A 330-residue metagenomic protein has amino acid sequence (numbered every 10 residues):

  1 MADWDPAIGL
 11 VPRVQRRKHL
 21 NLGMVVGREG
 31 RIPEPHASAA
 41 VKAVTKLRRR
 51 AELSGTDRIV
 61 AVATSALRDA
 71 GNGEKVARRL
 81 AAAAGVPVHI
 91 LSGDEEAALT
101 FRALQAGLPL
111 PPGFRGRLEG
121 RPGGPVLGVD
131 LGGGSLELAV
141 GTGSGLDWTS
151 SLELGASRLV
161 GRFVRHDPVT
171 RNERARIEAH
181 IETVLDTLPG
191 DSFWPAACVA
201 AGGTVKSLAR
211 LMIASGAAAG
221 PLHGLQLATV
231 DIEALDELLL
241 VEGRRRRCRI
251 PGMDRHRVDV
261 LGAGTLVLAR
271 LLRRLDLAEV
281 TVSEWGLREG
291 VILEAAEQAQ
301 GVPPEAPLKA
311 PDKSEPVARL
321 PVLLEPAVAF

Functional and structural regions predicted by a protein language model:
M1-D3, L136-V140: Short beta-strand scaffold segments in enzyme catalytic cores
M1-V11: N-terminal basic/disordered segments at the start of proteins
P6, L20, V25-T56, A66-P125 (+1 more regions): Helical "lid/coupling" subdomains associated with nucleotide-phosphate turnover
V14-K18: A structural signal for short, well-ordered beta-strand segments
G128-D130: Replace "in large, NTP-powered and nucleic-acid-processing enzymes" with "in large, NTP-powered factors and other
G134-S135, T204: Short acidic-rich active-site patches of cyclic nucleotide enzymes
